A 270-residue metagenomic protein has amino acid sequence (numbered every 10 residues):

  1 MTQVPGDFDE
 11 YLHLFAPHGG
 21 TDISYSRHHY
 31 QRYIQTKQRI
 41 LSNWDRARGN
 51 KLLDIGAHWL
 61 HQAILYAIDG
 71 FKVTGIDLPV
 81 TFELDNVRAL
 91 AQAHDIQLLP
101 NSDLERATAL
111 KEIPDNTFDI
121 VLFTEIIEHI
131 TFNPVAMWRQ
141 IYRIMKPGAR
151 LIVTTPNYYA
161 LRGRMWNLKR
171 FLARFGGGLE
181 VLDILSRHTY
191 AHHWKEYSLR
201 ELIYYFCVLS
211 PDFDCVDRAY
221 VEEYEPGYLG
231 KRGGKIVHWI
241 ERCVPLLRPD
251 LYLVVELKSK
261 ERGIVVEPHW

Functional and structural regions predicted by a protein language model:
Q3-Y33, L78, A89-D95, P100-A109 (+2 more regions): S-adenosyl-L-methionine-dependent methyltransferase catalytic module, highlighting the catalytic core
H29-G49: Conserved alpha-helix/loop element of class I SAM-dependent methyltransferases that forms part of the SAM/SAH-binding
R48-H58: Conserved class I S-adenosyl-L-methionine
W59-G70: Conserved SAM-binding loop of SAM-dependent methyltransferases across substrates and taxa, primarily the Class I
K72-D77: Conserved SAM-binding motif I beta-strand of class I
V80-F82: Helix N-cap at the beta1-alpha1 junction of Rossmann-like dinucleotide-binding domains, i.e., the first residues
A109-V121: A short acidic, Gly/Pro-enriched loop at the edge of an enzyme's catalytic core that lines a small-molecule cofactor
I120-F132: A short SAM/SAH-binding and catalytic strip from SAM-dependent methyltransferases
